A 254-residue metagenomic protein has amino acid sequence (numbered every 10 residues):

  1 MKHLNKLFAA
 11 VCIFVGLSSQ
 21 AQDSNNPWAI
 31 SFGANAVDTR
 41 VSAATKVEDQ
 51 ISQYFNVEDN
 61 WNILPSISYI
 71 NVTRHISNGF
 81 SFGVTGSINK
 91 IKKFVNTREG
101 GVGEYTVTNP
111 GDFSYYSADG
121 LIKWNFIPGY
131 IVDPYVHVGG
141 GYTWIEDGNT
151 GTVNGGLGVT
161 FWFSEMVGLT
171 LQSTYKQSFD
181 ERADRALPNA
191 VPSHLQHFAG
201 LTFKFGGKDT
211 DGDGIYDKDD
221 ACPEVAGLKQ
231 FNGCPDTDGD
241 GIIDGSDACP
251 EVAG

Functional and structural regions predicted by a protein language model:
A21-T73: Short glycine/proline- and aromatic-enriched beta-strand/turn motifs that initiate or cap beta-hairpins
N26, L64-S68, D112-A118, V132 (+2 more regions): Residues that define the transmembrane beta-barrel architecture of outer-membrane proteins
A29-S31, S193-D213: Outer-membrane beta-barrel "beta-signal"
F32-A34, I70-R74, V84, G120-W124 (+5 more regions): Residues on the lipid-exposed face of transmembrane beta-strands in outer-membrane beta-barrel proteins
S42-Q50, F94-G103, G148-V153, E181-P188: Outer-membrane beta-barrel translocator domains and adjoining extracellular loop/strand segments of Gram-negative
T73-T152: Gram-negative (and chloroplast) outer-membrane scaffold detector with strong preference for beta-barrel transmembrane
G79-F82, G129-V132, F161-L169, D209: Repeated loop/turn-to-beta-strand initiation elements of outer-membrane beta-barrel proteins
F205-G254: Extracellular calcium-associated, cysteine-rich motifs in secreted modular proteins
